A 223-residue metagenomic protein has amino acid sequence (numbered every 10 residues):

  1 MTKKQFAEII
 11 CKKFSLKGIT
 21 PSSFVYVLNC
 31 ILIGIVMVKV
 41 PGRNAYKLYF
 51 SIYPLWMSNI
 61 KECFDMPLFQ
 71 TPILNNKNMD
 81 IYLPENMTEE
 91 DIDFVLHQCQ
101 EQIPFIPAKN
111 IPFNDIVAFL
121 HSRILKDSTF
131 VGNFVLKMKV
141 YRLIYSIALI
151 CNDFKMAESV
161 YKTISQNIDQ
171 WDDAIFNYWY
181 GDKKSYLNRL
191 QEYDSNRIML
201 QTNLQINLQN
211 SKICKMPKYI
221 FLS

Functional and structural regions predicted by a protein language model:
M1-P21: Amphipathic alpha-helical segments
G18-S22, V40-R43: Short, ordered beta-strand-loop transition motifs
P21-C30: Generic recognition of long tandem-repeat/solenoid scaffolds
I33, M37-S223: Intrinsically disordered, low-complexity regulatory regions enriched in serine/threonine/proline and acidic residues
